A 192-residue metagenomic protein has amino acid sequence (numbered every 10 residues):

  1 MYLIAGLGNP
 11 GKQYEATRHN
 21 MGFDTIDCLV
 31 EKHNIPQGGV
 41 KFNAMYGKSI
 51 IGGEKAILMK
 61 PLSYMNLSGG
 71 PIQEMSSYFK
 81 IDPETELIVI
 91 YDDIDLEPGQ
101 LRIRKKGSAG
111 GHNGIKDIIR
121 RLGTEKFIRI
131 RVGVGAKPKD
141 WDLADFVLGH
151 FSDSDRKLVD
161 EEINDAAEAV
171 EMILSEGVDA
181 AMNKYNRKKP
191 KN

Functional and structural regions predicted by a protein language model:
Y2-K105, K116-R120, T124-I130, K137-D142 (+2 more regions): Nucleotide and nucleotide-moiety/phosphate-recognizing core
A109: Phosphate- and other anionic-substrate recognition elements at nucleic-acid/protein interfaces
